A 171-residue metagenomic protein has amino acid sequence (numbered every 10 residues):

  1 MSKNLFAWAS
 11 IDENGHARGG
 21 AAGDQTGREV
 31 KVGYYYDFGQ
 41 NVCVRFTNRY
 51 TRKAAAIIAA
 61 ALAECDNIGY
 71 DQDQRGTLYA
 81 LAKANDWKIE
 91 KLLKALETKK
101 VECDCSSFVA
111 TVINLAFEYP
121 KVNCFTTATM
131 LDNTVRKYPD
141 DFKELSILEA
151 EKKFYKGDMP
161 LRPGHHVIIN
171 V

Functional and structural regions predicted by a protein language model:
M1-E118, P163-H165: N-terminal capping segments
V32-Y34, I68, N123, R136 (+1 more regions): Intrinsically disordered, low-complexity segments enriched in small/polar residues
I57-A61, L92, L131-Y138, A150: Generic structural signal of hydrophobic/aromatic residues within well-ordered alpha-helices of folded domains
F117-D141: Short, basic/aromatic beta-hairpin or loop at an interaction surface
L148, K153-Y155: Short, well-ordered loop/turn sites that connect or cap secondary structure elements
D158-M159, G164-V171: Catalytic nucleophile-His microenvironment captured as a short glycine-rich beta-strand/loop that brackets
